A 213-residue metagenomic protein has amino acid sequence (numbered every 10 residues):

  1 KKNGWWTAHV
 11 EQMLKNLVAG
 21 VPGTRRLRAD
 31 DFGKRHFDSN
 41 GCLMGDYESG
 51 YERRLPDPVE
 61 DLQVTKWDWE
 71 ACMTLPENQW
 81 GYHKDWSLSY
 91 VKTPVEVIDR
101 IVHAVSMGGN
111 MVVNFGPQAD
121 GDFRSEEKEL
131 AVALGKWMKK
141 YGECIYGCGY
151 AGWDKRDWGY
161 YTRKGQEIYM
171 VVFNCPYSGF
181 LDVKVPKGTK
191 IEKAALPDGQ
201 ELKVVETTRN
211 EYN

Functional and structural regions predicted by a protein language model:
K1-N213: Mature catalytic domains of secreted/periplasmic carbohydrate-active enzymes
